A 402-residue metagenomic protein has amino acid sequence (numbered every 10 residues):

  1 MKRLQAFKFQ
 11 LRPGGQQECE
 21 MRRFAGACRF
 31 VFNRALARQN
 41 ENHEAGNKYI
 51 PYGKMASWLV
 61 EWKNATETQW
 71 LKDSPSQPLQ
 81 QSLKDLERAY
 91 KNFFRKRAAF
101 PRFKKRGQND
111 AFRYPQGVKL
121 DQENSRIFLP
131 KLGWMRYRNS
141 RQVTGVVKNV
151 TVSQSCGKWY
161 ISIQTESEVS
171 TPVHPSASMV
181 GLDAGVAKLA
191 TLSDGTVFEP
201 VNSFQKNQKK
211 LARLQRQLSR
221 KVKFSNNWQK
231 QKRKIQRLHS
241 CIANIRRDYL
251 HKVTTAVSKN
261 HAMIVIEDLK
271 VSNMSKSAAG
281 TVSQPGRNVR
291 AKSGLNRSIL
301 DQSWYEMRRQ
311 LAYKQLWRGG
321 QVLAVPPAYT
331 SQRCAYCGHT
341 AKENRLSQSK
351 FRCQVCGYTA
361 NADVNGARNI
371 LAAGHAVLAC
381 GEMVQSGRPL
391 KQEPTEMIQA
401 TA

Functional and structural regions predicted by a protein language model:
M1-L79: Gly/serine-rich nucleotide phosphate-binding loop at the start of the catalytic core of nucleotide/ADP-ribose-handling
Q5, C19, K131, N139-V146 (+1 more regions): Positively charged, helix-rich recognition surfaces that bind polyanionic ligands
P13, F30, A98, F103 (+7 more regions): Positively charged, low-complexity intrinsically disordered regions
A35, S82-F93, V364-G374: Stable alpha-helical structural segments in soluble proteins, enriched in small hydrophobic residues
L36-H43, Y90, F94-P101, S167 (+1 more regions): Long, hydrophobic, amphipathic alpha-helical segments used as structural scaffolds
G53-S155, G280, R297: Acidic carboxylate diad motif detector
